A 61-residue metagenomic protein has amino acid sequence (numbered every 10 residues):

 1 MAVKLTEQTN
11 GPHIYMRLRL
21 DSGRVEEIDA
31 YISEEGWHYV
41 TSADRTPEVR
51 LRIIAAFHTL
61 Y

Functional and structural regions predicted by a protein language model:
A2-Y31: N-terminal acidic leader/helix
G36-Y61: Mixed-charge, Lys/Arg-enriched low-complexity segments
